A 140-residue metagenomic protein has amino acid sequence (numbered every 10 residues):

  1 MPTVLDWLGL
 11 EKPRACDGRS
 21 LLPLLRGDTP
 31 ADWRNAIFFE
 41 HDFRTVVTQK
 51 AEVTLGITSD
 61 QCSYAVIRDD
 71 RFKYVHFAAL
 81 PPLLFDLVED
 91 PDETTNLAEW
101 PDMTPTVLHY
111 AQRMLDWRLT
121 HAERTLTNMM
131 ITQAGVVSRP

Functional and structural regions predicted by a protein language model:
M1, D6-L83, H121-E123, V136-P140: C-terminal cap/loop subdomain of S1 sulfatases and analogous C-terminal strand-loop tails that border
M1, P81-L84, T94, T104-V107: Internal amphipathic alpha-helical segments of the cytochrome P450 catalytic fold
W7-K12, T94-P101: Active-site rim elements
A78, L97-P140: Long, internal low-complexity/basic segments
D90: Intrinsically disordered, low-complexity polar regions and short flexible loop motifs
